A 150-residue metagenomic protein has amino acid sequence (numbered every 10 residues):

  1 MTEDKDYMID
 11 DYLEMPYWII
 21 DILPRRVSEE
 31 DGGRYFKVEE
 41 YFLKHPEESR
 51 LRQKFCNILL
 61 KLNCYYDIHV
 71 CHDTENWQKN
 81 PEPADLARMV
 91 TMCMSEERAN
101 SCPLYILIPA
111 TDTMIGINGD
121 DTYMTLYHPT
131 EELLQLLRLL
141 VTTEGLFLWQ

Functional and structural regions predicted by a protein language model:
M1-Y123, Y127-Q150: Structured alpha/beta or helical-core interaction and ligand-binding surfaces enriched in interleaved
